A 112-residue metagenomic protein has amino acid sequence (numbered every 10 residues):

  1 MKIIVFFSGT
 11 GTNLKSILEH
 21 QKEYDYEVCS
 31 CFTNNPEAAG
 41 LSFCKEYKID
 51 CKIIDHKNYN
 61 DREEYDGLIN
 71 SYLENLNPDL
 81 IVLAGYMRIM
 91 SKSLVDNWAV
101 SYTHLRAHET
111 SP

Functional and structural regions predicted by a protein language model:
M1-A39, F43: N-terminal Rossmann-like dinucleotide-binding module
E23-D25, F32-N77: N-terminal glycine-/serine-/threonine-rich beta1-alpha1-beta2 phosphate-ribose binding loop of Rossmann-like
T33-N34, L76-K92: N-terminal glycine-rich "phosphate-gripper" loop used for MgATP/nucleotide binding and carboxylate activation
S93-N97: A short acidic, amphipathic alpha-helical/loop segment
W98, Y102: Anionic-ligand binding region
T103-P112: Conserved small/polar residues in nucleotide/adenosyl-binding loops
